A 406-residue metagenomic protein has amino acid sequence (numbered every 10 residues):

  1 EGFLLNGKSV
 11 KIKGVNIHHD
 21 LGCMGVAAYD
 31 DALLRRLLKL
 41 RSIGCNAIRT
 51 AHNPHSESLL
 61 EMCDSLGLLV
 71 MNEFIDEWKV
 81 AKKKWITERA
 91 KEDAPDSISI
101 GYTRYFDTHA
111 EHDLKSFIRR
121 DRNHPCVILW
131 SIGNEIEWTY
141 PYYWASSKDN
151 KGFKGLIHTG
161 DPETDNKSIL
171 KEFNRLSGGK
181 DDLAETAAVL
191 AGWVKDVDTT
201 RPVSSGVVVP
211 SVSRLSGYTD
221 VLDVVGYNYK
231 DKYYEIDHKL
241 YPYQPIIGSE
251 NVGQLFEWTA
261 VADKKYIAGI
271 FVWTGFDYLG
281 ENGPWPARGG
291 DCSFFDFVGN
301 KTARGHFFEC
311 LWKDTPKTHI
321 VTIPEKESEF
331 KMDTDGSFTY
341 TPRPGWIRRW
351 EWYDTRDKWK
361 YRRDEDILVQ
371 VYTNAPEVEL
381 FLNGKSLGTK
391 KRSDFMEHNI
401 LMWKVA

Functional and structural regions predicted by a protein language model:
E1-Y142, E185-V189, V203: Active-site-adjacent substrate/metal-binding segments within catalytic domains of carbohydrate-active enzymes
P125-S131, E137-A406: Substrate-binding clefts and catalytic carboxylate motifs of secreted carbohydrate-active enzymes
